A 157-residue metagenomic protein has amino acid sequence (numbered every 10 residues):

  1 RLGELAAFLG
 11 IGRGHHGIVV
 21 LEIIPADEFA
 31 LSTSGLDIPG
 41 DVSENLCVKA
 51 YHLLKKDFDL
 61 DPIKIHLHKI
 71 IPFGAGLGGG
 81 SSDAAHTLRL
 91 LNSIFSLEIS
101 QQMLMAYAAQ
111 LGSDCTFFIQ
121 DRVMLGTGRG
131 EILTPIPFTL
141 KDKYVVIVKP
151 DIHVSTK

Functional and structural regions predicted by a protein language model:
R1-G10, S96-K157: ATP-dependent small-molecule kinase catalytic core of the GHMP/sugar-kinase superfamily and closely related
R1-S34: N-terminal, positively charged, Ser/Thr/Ala/Gly-biased leader segments that form transit/presequence-like amphipathic
G17-V19, C47, G80, I147-V148: Residue-level signal for inorganic ion chemistry
E22, S32-S34, H66-H68, Y107 (+1 more regions): Solvent-exposed beta-strand sheet faces enriched in polar/charged residues
S32-D41, I70-L77: A short glycine/serine-rich beta->alpha loop
S43-I71: Helix-rich "cap/lid" substructures immediately adjacent to catalytic or cofactor-binding pockets
A75-Q101, F117: DPxDG-like acidic metal-binding loop motif
